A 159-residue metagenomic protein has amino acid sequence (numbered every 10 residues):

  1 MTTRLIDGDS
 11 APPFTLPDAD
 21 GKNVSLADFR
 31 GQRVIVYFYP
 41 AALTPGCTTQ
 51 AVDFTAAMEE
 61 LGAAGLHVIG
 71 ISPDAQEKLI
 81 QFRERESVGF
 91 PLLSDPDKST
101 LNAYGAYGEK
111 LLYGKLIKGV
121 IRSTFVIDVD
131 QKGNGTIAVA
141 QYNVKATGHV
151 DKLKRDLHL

Functional and structural regions predicted by a protein language model:
M1-L159: Chalcogenol-based redox active-site neighborhoods
